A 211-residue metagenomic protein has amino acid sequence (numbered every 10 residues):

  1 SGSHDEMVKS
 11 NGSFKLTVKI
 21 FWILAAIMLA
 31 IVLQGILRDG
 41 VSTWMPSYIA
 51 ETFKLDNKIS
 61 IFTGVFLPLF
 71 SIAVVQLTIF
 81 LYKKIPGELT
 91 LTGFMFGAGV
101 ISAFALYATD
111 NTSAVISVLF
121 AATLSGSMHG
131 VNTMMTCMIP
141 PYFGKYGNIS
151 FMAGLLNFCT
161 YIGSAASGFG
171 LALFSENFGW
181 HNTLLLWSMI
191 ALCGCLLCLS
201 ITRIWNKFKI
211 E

Functional and structural regions predicted by a protein language model:
S1-I27: Juxtamembrane intracellular "pre-TM" segments in multi-pass secondary transporters
T17-I79, N132, T136, S167: Extracytoplasmic gate region of multi-pass secondary transporters
L33, F66, F70, T123 (+2 more regions): Small/hydrophobic positions within alpha-helical transmembrane segments of multi-pass membrane transporters
V74-G87, S175: Helix-to-loop junctions at the C-terminal end of transmembrane segments in multipass secondary transporters
E88-M138: C-terminal transmembrane helical hairpin of 12-TM major facilitator-type secondary transporters
F143-F178: A late C-terminal transmembrane helix in Major Facilitator Superfamily
L171-A191: A membrane-interface helix-boundary motif in multi-pass transporters
